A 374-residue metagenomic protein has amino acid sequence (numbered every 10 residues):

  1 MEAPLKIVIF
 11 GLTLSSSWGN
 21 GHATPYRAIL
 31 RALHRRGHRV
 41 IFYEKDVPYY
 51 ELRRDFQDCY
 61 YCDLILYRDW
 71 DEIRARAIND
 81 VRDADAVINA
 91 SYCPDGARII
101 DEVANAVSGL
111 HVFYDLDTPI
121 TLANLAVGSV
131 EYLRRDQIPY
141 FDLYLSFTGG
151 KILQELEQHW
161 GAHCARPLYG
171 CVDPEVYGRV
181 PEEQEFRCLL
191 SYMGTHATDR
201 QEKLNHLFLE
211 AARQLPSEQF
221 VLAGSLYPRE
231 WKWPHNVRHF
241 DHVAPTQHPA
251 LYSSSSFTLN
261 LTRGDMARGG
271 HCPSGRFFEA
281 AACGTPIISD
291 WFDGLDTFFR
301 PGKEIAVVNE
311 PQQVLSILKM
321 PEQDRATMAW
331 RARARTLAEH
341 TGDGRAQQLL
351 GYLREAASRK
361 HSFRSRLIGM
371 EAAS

Functional and structural regions predicted by a protein language model:
M1-P4, V8, D85, E355-S374: Non-catalytic N-terminal targeting/anchoring module and adjacent flexible stem/linker that precedes the structured
P4-I9, S108, R187-L189: Residues that mark the start of a beta-strand
G11-G19, A23-R31, R36, V40-L156 (+2 more regions): Extended catalytic core of nucleotide-activated donor transferases of GT-like folds
G11-G19, P25-A28, F42-Y50, R54-Y67 (+3 more regions): Catalytic binding pocket for nucleotide-activated donors in carbohydrate/polymer assembly enzymes
P25, R31, D173-F257, A267 (+1 more regions): Conserved catalytic-core segment of nucleotide-activated headgroup transferases in glycan assembly
A97-I100, Q201, R268-H271: Glycine/threonine-rich flexible loop motifs
G109-L110, L143, C164, Q219 (+1 more regions): Proline-centered loop/turn at the N-terminus of a beta-strand
L168-C171: Carbohydrate-associated surface elements
